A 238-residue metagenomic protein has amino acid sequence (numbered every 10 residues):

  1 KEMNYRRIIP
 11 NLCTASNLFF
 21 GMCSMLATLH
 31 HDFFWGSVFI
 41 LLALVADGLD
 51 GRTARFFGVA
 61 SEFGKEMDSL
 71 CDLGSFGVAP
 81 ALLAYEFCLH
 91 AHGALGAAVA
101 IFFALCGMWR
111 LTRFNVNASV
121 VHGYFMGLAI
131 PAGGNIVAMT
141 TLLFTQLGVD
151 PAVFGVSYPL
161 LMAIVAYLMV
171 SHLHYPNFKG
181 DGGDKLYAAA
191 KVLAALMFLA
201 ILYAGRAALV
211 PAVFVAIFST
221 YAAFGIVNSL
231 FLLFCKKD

Functional and structural regions predicted by a protein language model:
K1, H122, M126-D238: C-terminal membrane-associated helical module and adjoining short loops/tails
M3-C13, F20-F33, V38, H90-Y124 (+2 more regions): "…together with the soluble PPM/PP2C metallo-phosphatase catalytic core" -> "…together with the soluble PPM/PP2C
I9-T14, F56-F114, L142, A152: Multi-pass membrane catalytic core of lipid/isoprenoid biosynthesis enzymes
N11-L18, L70-G77, A132, D184-A195: Short hydrophobic alpha-helical membrane-embedded segments
L12-E66, G96-A104, L161, P211-F214: Membrane-embedded alpha-helical segments that form the functional core of polytopic membrane enzymes, especially those
C23-V38, G74, V78-A98, M139-S157 (+1 more regions): Helix-coil boundary and interhelical linker segments in multi-pass alpha-helical membrane proteins
G48-R55, F102-V116, Y158-P176: Hydrophobic, membrane-facing alpha-helical anchors
L49-S61, F114-G123, C235-D238: Cytosolic, membrane-interface loops and tails of multi-pass inner-membrane proteins
